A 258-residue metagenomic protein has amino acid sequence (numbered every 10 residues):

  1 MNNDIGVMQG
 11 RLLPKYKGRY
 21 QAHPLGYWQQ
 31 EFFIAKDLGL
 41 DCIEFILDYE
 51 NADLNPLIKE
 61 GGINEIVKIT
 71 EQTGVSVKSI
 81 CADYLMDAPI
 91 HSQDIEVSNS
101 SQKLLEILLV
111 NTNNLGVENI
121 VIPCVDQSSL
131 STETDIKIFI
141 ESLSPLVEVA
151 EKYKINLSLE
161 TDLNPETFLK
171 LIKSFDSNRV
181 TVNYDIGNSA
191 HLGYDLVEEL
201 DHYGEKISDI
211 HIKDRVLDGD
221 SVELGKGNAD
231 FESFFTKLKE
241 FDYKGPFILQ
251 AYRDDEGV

Functional and structural regions predicted by a protein language model:
M1-D41, E71, P165-Y184, N188-V258: Histidine-acidic metal/acid-base catalytic patches
M1-L109, N113, S177: N-terminal pre-domain/capping segments
G18-Q21, L54-I58, I90-E96, S131-I136 (+3 more regions): Short, solvent-exposed loop/turn segments at secondary-structure boundaries
L25-Q30, I69-T73, M86-T181, H191: Active-site acidic/histidine proton-transfer and metal-coordination neighborhood in alpha/beta enzyme cores
G26, I58-N64, S98, Q102-L105 (+3 more regions): Charged helix-capping and loop-helix junction motifs
D41-C42, S76, E118, N156 (+1 more regions): Residue-level detector of anion-binding/catalytic polar loops
F45-E50, A82, C124-V125, D162 (+1 more regions): Active-site loop/turn elements of alpha/beta-hydrolase fold enzymes, especially the short glycine-/histidine-rich
V77-S79, L159, Y184, L249: Hydrophobic residues in well-ordered beta-strands that form the structural core
